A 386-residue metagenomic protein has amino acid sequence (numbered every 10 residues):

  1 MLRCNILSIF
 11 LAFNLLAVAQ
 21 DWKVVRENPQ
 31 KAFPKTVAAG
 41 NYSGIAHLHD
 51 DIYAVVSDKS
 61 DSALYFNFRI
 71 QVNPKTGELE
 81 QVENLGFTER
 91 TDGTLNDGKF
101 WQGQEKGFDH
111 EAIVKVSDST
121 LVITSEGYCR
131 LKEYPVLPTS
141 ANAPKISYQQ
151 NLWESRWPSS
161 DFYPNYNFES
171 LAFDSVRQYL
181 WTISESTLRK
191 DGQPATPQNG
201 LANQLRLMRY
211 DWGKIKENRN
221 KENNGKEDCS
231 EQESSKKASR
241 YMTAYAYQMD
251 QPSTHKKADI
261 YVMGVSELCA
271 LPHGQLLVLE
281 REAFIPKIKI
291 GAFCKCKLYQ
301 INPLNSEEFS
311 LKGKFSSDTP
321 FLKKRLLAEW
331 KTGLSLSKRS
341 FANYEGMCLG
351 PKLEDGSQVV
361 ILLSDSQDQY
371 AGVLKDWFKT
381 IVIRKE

Functional and structural regions predicted by a protein language model:
M1-D21: Bacterial Sec-dependent N-terminal signal peptides
Q20-E386: Sequence/structural signature of beta-propeller domains
